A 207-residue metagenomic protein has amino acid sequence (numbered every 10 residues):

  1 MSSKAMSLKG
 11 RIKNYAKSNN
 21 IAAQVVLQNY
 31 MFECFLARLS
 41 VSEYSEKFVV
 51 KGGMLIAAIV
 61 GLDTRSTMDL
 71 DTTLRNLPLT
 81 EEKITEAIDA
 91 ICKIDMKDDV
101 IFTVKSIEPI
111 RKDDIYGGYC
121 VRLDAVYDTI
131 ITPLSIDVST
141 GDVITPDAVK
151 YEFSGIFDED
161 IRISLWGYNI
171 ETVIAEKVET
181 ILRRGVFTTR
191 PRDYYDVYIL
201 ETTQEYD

Functional and structural regions predicted by a protein language model:
M1-D207: Compositionally biased terminal segments of proteins
